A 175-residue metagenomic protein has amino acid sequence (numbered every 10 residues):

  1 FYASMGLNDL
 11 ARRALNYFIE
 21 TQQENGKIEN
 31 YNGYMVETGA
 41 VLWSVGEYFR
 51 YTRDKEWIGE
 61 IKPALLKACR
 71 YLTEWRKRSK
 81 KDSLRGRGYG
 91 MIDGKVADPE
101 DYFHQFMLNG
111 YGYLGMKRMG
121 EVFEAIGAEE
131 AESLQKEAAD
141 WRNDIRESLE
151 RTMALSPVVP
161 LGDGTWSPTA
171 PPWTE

Functional and structural regions predicted by a protein language model:
F1-R87, F103-K117: Aromatic-rich carbohydrate-recognition surfaces in CAZymes
K77-D93, D101-H104, Y111-E175: Catalytic cores of carbohydrate-active enzymes
